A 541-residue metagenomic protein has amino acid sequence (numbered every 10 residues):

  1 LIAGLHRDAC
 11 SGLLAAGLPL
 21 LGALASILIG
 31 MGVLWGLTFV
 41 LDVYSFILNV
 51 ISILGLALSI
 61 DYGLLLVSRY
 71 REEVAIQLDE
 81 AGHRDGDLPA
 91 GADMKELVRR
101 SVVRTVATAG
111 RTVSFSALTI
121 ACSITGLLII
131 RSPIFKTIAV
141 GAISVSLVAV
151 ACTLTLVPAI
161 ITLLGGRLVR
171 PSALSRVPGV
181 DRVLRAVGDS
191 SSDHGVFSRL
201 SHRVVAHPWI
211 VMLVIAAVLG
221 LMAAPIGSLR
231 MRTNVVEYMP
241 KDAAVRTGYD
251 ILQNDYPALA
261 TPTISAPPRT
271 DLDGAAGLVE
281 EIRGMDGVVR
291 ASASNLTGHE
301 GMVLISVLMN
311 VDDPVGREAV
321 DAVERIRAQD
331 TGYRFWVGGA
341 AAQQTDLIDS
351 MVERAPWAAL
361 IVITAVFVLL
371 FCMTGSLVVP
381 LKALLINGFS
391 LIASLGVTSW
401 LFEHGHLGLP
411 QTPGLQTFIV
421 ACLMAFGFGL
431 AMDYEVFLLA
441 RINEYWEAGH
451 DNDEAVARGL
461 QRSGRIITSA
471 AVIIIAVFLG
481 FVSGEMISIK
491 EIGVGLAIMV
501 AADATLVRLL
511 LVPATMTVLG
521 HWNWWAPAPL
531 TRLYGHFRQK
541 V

Functional and structural regions predicted by a protein language model:
L1-M231, A342-V541: Membrane-embedded transmembrane helical bundles of large multi-pass transporters/channels
S228-P410, V436, S488: Structured non-transmembrane domains adjacent to transmembrane bundles in polytopic membrane proteins
